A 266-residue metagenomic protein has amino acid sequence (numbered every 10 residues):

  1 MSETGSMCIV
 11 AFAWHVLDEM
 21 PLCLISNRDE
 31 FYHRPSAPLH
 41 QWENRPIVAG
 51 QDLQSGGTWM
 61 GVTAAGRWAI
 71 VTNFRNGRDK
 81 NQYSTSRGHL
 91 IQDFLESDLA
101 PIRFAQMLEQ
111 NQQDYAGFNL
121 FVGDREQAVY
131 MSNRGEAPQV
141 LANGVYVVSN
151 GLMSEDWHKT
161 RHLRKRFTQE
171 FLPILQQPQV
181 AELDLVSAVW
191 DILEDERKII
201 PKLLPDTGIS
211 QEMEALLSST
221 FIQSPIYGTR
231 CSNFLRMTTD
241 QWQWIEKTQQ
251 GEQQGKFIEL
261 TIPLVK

Functional and structural regions predicted by a protein language model:
S2-K266: N-terminal nucleophile
